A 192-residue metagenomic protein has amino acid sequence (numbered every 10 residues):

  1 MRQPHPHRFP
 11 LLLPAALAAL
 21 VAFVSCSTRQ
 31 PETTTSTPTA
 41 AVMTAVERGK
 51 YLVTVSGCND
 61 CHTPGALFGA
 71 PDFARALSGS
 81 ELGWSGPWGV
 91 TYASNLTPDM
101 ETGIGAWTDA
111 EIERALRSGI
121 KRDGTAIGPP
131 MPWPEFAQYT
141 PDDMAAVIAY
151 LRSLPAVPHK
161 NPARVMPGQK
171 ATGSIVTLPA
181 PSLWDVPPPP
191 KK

Functional and structural regions predicted by a protein language model:
R2-A16: Bacterial N-terminal signal peptides that target proteins for export
F23-S25: C-terminal motif of bacterial Sec signal peptides marking the signal peptidase cleavage site
S27-R29: Bacterial signal peptide processing site
E32-P38, T44, T63-T91, R122-K192: Flexible coil segments in periplasmic/lumen-exposed cytochrome c-class electron-transfer proteins
A45-R48, G57, Y92, T108 (+2 more regions): Stable alpha-helical elements in mature extracytoplasmic
G49, V55-G65, I112, V147 (+1 more regions): The canonical Cys-X-X-Cys-His
D99-W107, R114-G119, W133-F136, I148-A149 (+1 more regions): A structural feature that tracks compact, well-ordered secondary-structure segments with a strong bias toward
